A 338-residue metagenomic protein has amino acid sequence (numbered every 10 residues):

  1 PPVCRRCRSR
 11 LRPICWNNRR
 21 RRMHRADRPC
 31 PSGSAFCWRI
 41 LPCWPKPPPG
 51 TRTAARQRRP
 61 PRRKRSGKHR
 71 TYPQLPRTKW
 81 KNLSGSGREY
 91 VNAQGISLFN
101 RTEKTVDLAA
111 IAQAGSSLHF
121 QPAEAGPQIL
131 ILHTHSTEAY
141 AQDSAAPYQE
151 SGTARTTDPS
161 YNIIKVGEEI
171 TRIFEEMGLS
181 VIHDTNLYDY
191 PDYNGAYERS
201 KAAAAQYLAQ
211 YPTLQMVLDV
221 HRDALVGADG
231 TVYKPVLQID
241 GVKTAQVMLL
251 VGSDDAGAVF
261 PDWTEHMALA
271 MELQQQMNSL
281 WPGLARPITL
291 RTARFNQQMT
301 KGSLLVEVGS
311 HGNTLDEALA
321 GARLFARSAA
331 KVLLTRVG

Functional and structural regions predicted by a protein language model:
P2-T213, A224-D229, R323, L334-V337: N-terminal catalytic or cofactor-binding beta/alpha core of small enzyme domains
P127, E176-S180, P212-M216, A245-Q246 (+2 more regions): Loop/turn elements at helix/coil->beta-strand transitions in domains of secreted/extracellular proteins
L130-H133, V181-H183, M216-D219, M248-V251 (+2 more regions): Structural recognition of the beta-strand scaffold that forms the well-ordered cores of secreted hydrolase catalytic
T134, A204-D254: Active-site microenvironments of hydrolase-like enzyme catalytic domains
S136-A139, L187-P191, R222-G227, D254-G257 (+2 more regions): Solvent-exposed loop/turn segments at secondary-structure junctions within structured extracellular/periplasmic domains
G167-T171, E198-A205, M267-Q274, T292 (+2 more regions): Extracytoplasmic/secreted envelope proteins and their assembly/folding machinery, especially bacterial periplasmic
D262-T289: Active-site-adjacent substrate-binding region of metalloamidase/peptidase-like peptide-processing proteins
A285-G338: Active-site-adjacent mobile loop/cap segments within catalytic or ligand-binding domains
